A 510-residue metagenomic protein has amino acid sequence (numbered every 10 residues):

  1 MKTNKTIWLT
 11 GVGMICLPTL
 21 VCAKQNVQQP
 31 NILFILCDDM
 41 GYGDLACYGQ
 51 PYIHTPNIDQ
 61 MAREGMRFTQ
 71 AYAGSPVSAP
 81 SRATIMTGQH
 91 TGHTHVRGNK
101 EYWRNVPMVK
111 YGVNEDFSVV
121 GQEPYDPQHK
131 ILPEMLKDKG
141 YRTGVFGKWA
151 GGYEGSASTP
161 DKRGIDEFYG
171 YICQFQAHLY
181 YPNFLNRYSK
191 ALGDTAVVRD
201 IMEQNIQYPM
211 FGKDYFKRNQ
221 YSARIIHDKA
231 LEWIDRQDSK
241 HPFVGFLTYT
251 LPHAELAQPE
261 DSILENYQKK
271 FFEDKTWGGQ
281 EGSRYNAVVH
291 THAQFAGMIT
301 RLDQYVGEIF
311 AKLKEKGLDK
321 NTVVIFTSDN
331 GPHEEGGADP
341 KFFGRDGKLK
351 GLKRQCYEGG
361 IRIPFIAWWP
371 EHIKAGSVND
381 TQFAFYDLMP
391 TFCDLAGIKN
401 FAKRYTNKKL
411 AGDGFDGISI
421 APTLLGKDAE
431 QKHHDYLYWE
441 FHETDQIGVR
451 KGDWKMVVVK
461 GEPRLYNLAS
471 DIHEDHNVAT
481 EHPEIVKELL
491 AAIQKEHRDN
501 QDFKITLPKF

Functional and structural regions predicted by a protein language model:
M1-Q28: Bacterial Sec-dependent N-terminal signal peptides
A23, Y42-I131, M135-Y141, G155 (+2 more regions): Active-site segment of extracytoplasmic enzymes that catalyze sulfate/phosphate-ester chemistry
V27-P30, C37-I53, Q60, T69 (+11 more regions): Active-site-proximal cap/lid insertion segments
G74, Y125, K353-E358, A411 (+2 more regions): Short Gly/Pro-enriched turn/cap motifs at secondary-structure boundaries
L132, K148, L388, I420: Short active-site alpha-helical segment characteristic of glycosyltransferases and processive polysaccharide synthases
K408-A429: Acidic, glycine-rich loop-and-strand cores that form catalytic or ligand-binding grooves in diverse globular domains
V449-G452: Active-site beta-strand termini and strand-to-loop segments that position acidic
